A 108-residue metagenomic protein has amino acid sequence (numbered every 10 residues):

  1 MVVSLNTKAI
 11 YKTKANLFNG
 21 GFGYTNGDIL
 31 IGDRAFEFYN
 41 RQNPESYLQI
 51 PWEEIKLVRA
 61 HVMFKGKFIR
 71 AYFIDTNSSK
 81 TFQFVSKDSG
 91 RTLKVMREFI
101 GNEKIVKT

Functional and structural regions predicted by a protein language model:
M1-L30, L48, T76, F82 (+2 more regions): Anionic N-terminal interaction surfaces
N19-D28, G32-I69: Phosphoinositide-binding peripheral membrane targeting modules
N43, N77-S78: Short strand-connecting beta-turns/loops that link adjacent beta-strands
A71-N77: Short, acidic/hydrophobic/Gly-rich beta-strand patch recurrent on exposed beta strands that often constitutes part
